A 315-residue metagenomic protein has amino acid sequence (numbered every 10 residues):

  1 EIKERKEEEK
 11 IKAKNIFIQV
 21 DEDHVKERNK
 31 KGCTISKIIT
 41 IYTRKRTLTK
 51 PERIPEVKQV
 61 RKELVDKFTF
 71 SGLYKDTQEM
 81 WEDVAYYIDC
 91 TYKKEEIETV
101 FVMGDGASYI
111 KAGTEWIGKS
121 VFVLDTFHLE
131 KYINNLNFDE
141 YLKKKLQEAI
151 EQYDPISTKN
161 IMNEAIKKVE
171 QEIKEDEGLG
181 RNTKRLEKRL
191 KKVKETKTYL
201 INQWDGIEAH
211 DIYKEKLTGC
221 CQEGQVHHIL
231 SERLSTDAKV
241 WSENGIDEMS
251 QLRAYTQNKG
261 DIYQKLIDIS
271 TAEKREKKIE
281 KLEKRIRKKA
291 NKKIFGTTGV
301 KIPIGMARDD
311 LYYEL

Functional and structural regions predicted by a protein language model:
E1-L315: Catalytic center-proximal scaffold of phosphoryl-transfer enzymes
